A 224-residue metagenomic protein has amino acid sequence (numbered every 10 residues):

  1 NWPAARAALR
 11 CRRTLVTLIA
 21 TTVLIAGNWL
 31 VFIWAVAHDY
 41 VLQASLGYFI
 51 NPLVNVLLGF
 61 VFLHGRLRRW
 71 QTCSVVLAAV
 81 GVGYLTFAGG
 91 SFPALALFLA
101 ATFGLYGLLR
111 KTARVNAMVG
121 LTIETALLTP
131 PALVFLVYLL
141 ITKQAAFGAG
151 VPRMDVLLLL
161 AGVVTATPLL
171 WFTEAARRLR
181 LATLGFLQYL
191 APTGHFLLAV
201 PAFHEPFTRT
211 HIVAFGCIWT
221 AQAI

Functional and structural regions predicted by a protein language model:
N1-C11, A78-S91, T129-M154, L197-F207: Membrane-interface helix-cap regions at the ends of transmembrane helices in multi-pass membrane proteins
W2-V31, A94-F98, A146-T167, Q188: Loop-to-transmembrane-helix transition segments
W34-L53, A88-T102, G150-V164, V213-G216: Structural signature of hydrophobic alpha-helical transmembrane segments
A35-V36, V61-L63, A113, G120 (+3 more regions): Hydrophobic/aromatic residues within transmembrane alpha-helices of multi-pass small-molecule transporters
L46-I50, A117-L127, A166-P201: Helix-helix packing/entry segments at the starts of transmembrane helices
W70-T86, L97-L99, T210-I224: Hydrophobic transmembrane alpha-helices of multi-pass small-molecule transport proteins
G90-G148: Transmembrane alpha-helical segments that form core, pore/gating elements of small-molecule transporters/exporters
Y189-I224: C-terminal-most transmembrane helix of multi-pass membrane proteins
